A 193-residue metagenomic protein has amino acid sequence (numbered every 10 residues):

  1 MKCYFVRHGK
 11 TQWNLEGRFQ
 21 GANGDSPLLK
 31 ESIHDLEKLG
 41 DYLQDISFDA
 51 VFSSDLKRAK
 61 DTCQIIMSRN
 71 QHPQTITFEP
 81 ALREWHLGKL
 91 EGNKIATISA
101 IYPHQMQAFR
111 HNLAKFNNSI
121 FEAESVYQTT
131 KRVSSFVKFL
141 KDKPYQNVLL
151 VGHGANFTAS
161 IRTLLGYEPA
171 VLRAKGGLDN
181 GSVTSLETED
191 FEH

Functional and structural regions predicted by a protein language model:
M1-Y4: Extreme N-terminal starter segment of soluble prokaryotic enzymes
R7-Q71: Active-site-proximal alpha-helix that buttresses catalytic centers in soluble enzyme cores
H8, A81, H153: Active-site glycine-centered loops adjacent to acidic/histidine catalytic or metal-binding residues that shape
W13, R69-R132: Phosphate-handling substructures
D45-S47, L140-Q146: Glycine-rich phosphate-binding loop signature in dinucleotide/nucleotide-binding domains
F48-D55, T77, N147-V151: Short glycine-rich phosphate-binding loop at a beta-alpha junction
G154-T158: GST superfamily/GST-like fold recognition
Y167-H193: Domain-level recognition of soluble alpha/beta enzyme cores, biased toward histidine phosphatases/phosphomutases
